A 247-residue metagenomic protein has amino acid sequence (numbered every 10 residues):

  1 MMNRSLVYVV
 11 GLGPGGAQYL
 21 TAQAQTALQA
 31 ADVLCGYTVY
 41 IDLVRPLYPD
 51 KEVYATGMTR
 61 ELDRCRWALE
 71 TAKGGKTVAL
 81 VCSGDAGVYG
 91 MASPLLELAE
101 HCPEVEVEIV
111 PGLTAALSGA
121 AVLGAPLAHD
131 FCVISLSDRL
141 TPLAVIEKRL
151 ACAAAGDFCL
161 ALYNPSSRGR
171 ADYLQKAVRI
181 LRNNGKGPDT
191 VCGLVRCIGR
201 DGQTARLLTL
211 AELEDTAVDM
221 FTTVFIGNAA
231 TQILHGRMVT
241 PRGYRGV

Functional and structural regions predicted by a protein language model:
M1-V107, L113, S118, E214: Class I S-adenosyl-L-methionine
V7-V9, T77-V78, A155-V247: A contiguous loop/helix-start segment that scaffolds small-molecule binding in enzyme catalytic cores
L12-Y19, T141-L143, R206-L208: Short gly/ser/thr-rich secondary-structure transition/capping motifs
A99-E106, P126, N184-G187: Short helix-capping segments at alpha-helix termini
I109-A120, V133, S137-E147, T240-G246: Conserved beta-alpha
G112, L150, F158: Active-site beta-loop-alpha substructure in enzyme catalytic cores, prototypically the cysteine-centered nucleophile
L123, H129, V133-A154, G169-I180: Anionic-ligand binding region
